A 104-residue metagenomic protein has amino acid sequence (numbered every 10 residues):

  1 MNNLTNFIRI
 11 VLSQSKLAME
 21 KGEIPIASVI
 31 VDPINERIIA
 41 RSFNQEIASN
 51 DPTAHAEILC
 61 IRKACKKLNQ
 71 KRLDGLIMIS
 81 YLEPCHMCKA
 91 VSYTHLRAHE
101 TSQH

Functional and structural regions predicted by a protein language model:
L4-E20: Short, basic/aromatic recognition patches
I26-V31: Short beta-strand scaffold segments in enzyme catalytic cores
A40-S42: Short hydrophobic alpha-helix segments
A48-I58: A short, polar/charged loop-to-alpha-helix boundary motif
Q70-L82: Immediate flanking context of iron-sulfur cluster ligation sites
Y81-Y93: Local cysteine-cluster metal-coordination motifs and their immediate loop/turn environment, predominantly Fe-S cluster
T94-Q103: Conserved small/polar residues in nucleotide/adenosyl-binding loops
